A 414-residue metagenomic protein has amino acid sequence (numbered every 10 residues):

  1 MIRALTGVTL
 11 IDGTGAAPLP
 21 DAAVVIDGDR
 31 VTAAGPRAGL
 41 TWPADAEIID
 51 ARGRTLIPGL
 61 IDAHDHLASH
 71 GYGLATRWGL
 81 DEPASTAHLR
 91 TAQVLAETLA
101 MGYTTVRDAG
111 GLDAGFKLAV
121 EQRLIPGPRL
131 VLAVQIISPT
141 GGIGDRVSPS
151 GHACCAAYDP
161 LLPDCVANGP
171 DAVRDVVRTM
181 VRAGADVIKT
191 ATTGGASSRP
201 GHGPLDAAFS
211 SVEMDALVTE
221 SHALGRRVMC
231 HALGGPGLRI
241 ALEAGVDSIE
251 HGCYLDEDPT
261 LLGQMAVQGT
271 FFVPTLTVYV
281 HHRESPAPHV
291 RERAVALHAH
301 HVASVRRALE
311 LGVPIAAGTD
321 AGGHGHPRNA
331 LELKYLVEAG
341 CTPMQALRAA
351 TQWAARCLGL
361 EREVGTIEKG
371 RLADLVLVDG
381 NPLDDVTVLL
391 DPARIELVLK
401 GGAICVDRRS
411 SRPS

Functional and structural regions predicted by a protein language model:
I2-R3, L10, T14-I57: Histidine-rich, glycine-flanked metal-binding segment
V8, D12, G28, A350-Q352 (+2 more regions): C-terminal cap of metal-dependent C-N hydrolases
R54-Q122, T140-V147, V212, P236 (+1 more regions): Metal-associated gating/positioning segment near the N- to mid-region
G71-L74, G144, S198-R199, L238-G245 (+4 more regions): Histidine/acidic-residue-rich catalytic or RNA/ligand-binding cores of hydrolases and nuclease-related proteins
T76-L89, C154-D175, R227-M229: Active-site mouth loops of central-metabolism enzymes
H88-F116, G127-I136, A185-R199, R227 (+3 more regions): Divalent metal-dependent hydrolysis catalytic cores, especially in the metallo-beta-lactamase
P170-S248, G252-F272, A294-P314, R362: Histidine/acidic residue-rich metal-binding segments in metalloenzymes
A223, V295-N381: His/Asp/Glu-enriched, well-ordered alpha-helical/loop segment that forms or immediately abuts the divalent-metal
